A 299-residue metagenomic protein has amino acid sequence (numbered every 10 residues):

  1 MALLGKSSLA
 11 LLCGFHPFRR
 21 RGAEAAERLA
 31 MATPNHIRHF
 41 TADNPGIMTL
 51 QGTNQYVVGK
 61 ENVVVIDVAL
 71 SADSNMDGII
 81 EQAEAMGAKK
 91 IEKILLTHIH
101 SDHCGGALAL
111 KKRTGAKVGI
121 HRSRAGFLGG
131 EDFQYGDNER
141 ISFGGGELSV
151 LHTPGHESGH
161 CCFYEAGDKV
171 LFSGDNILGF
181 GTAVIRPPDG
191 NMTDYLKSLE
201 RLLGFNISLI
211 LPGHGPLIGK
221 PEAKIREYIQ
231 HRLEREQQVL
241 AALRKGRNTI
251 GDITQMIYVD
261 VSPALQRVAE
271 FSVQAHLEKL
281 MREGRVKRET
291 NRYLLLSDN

Functional and structural regions predicted by a protein language model:
S7-A10, F15, E24, A242-N299: C-terminal regulatory/interaction regions
P17-A30: Short, Lys/Arg-enriched N-terminal segments with co-localized hydrophobic residues within the first ~10-30 amino acids
E27-M86, C162-G179: Conserved beta-strand hairpin/beta-sheet module of binuclear metal-dependent hydrolase folds, prominently
Q51, L70-S149: Active-site HxH/HxHxD metal-binding segment of metal-dependent hydrolases
V65, L70-D73, E147-A241: Metallo-beta-lactamase
T97-H103, H156, H160, H214 (+1 more regions): Histidine-centered divalent metal-coordination motifs
G115-R122, F172-G174, P263-L265: Short hydrophobic/aromatic-enriched beta-strand-loop microsegments
